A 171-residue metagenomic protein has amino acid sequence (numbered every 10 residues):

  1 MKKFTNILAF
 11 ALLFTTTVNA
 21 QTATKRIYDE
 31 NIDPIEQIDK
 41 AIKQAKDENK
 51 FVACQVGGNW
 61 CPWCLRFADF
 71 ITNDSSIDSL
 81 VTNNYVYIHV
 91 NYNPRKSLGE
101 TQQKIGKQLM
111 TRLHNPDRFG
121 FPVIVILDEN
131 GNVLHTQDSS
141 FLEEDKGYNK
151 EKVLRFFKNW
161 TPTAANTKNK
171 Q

Functional and structural regions predicted by a protein language model:
M1-A23: Bacterial Sec-dependent N-terminal signal peptides
A20-I32: N-proximal helix/coil linker or "cap" segments that precede and/or mark the start of modular domains
P34-V52: A short beta-strand-turn-helix
E48-P62: Short active-site neighborhood of thiol/selenol oxidoreductases, capturing the structured segment around
L65-L80: Typically the conserved alpha-helix immediately C-terminal to a functionally engaged Cys/Sec in thioredoxin-like
D78-K104: Thiol-based oxidoreductase modules, predominantly thioredoxin-like and allied folds used for disulfide exchange
I88, G99-F121, L127: Short, internal strand/loop/helix patches that form the active-site neighborhood or redox-interaction surface
R112, R118-A165: Non-catalytic, surface beta->alpha helical segment in thiol-disulfide oxidoreductase systems
